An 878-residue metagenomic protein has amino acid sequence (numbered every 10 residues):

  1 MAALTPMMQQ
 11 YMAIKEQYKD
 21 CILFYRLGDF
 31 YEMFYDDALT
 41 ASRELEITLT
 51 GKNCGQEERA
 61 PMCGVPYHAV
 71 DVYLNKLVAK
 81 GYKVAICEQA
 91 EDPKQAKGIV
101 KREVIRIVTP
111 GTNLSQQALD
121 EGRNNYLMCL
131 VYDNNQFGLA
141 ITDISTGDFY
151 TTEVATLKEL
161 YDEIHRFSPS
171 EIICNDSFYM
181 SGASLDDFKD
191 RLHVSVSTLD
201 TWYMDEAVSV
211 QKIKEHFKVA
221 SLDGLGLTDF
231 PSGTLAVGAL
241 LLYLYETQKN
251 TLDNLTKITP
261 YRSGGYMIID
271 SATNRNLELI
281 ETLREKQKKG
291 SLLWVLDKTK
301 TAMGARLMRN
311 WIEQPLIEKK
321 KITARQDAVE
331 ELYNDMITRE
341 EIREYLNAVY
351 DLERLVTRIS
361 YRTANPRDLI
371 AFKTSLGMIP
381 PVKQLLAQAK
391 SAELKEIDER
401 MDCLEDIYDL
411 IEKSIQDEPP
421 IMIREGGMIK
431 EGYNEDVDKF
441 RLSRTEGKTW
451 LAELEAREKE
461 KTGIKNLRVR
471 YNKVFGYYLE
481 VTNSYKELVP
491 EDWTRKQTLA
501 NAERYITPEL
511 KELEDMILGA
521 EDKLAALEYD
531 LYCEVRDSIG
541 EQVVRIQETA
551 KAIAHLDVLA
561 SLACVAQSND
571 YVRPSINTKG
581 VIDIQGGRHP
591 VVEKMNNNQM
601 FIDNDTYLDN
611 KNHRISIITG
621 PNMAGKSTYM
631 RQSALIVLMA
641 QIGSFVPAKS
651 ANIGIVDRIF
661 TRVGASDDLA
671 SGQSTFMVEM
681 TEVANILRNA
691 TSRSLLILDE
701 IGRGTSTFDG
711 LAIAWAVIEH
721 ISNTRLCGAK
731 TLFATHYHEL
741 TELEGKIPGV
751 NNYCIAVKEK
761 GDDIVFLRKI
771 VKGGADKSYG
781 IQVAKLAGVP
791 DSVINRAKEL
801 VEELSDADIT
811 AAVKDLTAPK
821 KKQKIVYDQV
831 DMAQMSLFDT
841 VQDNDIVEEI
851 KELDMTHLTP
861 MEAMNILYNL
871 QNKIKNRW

Functional and structural regions predicted by a protein language model:
M1-E331, N347-S360, A364-E453, E802 (+2 more regions): Charged catalytic and DNA/RNA-contacting regions of genome-maintenance and nucleic-acid-processing enzymes
Y35-D36, F230, K300, W311 (+5 more regions): ATPase nucleotide-binding head domains, primarily ABC-like/P-loop NTPase cores
C87, P110-L119, T251, A387-E393 (+5 more regions): Active-site phosphate-binding and catalytic loops of NTP-dependent enzymes
I164, P169-S177, A183-S184, T198 (+3 more regions): Conserved catalytic alpha/beta cores of large enzymes that bind or transform nucleotide phosphates and polynucleotides
M204-K212, V219, M267-S271, L279 (+6 more regions): Amphipathic heptad-repeat alpha-helical coiled-coil/stalk segments that mediate oligomerization, filament/stalk
I322, V329, R339-Y345, F372 (+12 more regions): Amphipathic alpha-helical coiled-coil segments
Y361, N365, S375-M378, A392 (+3 more regions): Charged, surface-exposed helical/loop "interaction arms" that form contiguous linear patches used for dimerization
N472, S836-D839, K851-W878: Terminal-proximal interaction/regulatory segments of ATP-powered molecular machines
